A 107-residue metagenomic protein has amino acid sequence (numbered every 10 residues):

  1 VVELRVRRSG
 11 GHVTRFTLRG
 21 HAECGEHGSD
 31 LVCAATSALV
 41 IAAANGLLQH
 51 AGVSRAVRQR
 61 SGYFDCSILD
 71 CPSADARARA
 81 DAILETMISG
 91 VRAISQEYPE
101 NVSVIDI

Functional and structural regions predicted by a protein language model:
V1-S29, I41, N45-I107: N-terminal intrinsically disordered, cationic/polar leader segments that include organellar targeting peptides
V32-T36: Short, conserved glycine- and acidic-residue-centered signature motifs in active-site or ligand-binding loops
